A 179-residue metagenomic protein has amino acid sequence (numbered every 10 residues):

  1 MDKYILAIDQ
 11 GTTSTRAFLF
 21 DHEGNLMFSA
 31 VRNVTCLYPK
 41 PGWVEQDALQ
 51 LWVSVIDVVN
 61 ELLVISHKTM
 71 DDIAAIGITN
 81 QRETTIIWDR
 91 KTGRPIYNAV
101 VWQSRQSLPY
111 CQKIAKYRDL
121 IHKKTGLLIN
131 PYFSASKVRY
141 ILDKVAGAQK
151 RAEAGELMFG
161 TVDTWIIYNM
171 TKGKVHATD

Functional and structural regions predicted by a protein language model:
M1-Y97, P109, K123: N-terminal glycine/serine-rich phosphate-binding loop of ATP-dependent small-molecule kinases, especially carbohydrate
D2, Q10-T12, I121-D179: Gly/Ser/Thr-rich active-site cleft segment
V31-P39, T85-K91, K113-R118, Y140-I141 (+1 more regions): Short amphipathic alpha-helical segments, especially helix-boundary/capping motifs
I56, I86-R139, D143-K144, K150: Glycine-rich phosphate-binding loop and adjoining helix at the ATP-binding site of ATP-dependent phosphoryl-transfer
